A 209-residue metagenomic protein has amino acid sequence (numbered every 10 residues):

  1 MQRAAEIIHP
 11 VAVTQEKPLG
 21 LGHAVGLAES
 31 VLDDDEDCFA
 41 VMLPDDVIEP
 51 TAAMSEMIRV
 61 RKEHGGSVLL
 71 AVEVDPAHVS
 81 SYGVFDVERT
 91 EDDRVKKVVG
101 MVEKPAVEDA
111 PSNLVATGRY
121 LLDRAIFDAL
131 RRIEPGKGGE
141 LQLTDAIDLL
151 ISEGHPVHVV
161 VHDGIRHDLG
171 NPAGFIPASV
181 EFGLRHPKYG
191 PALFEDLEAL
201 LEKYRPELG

Functional and structural regions predicted by a protein language model:
M1-E88, L122-R124, L130-I133: Conserved beta-loop-beta/alpha segment of the NTase-like Rossmann-fold superfamily that binds/positions NTPs
A40, I58-K62, T90-E195: Catalytic-core segments of class I nucleotidyltransferases/pyrophosphorylases that form NMP-activated intermediates
P191-G209: Terminal low-complexity segments of carbohydrate-biosynthetic enzymes
